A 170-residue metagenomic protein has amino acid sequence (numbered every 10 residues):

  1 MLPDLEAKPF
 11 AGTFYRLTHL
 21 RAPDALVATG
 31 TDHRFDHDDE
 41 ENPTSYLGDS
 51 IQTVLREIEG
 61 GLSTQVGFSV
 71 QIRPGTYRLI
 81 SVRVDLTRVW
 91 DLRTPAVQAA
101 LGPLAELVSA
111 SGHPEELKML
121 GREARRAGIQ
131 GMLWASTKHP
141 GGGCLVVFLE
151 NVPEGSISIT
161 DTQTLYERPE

Functional and structural regions predicted by a protein language model:
M1-D39, G61-E170: Active-site and NAD+-binding cores of ADP-ribose-processing enzymes
D39-D49: A short, exposed loop/beta-hairpin motif centered on an aromatic-Gly-Thr core
D49-G61: A short, charged, amphipathic alpha-helix used as a generic interaction element across diverse proteins
